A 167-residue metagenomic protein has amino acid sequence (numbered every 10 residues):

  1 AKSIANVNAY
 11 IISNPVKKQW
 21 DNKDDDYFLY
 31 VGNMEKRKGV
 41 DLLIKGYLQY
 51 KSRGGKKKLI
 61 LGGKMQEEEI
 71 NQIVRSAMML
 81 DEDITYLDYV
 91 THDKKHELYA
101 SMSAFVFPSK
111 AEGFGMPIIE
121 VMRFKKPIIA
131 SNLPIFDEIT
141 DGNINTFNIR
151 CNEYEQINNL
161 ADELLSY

Functional and structural regions predicted by a protein language model:
P15: Carbohydrate-associated surface elements
N22-K38, I44-Y47, I60: Conserved donor-binding/catalytic core segment of Leloir-type glycosyltransferases
K58-Q72, D88-Y89: Glycosyltransferase donor-sugar binding loop
N71-D93: Nucleotide-activated donor-binding/catalytic signature segment of Leloir-type glycosyltransferases, i.e., the conserved
E97-M102, F107: Short alpha-helical donor nucleotide-sugar binding micro-motif in glycosyltransferases
K110: Aromatic "clamp/platform" in nucleotide-sugar-dependent glycosyltransferases that forms part of the donor/acceptor
I118, P127-A130: Short hydrophobic beta-strand element within catalytic cores of glycosyltransferases and related nucleotide-activated
D137-L165: Change "using UDP/GDP/dTDP sugars" to "using nucleotide sugars
